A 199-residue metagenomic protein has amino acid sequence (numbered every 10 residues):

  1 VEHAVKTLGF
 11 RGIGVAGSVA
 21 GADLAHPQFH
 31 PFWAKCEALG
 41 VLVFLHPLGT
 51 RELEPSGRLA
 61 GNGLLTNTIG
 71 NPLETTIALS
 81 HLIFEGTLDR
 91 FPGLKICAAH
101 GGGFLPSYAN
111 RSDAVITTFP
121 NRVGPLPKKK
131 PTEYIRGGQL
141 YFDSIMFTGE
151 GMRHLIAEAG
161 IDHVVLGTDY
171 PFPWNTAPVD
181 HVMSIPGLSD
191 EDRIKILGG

Functional and structural regions predicted by a protein language model:
V1-G86: Active-site gating/metal-coordination segments in enzymes
H3, E85, L94, F104 (+3 more regions): Mid-to-C-terminal alpha-helical segments outside catalytic/metal-binding sites
K6-I13, L39-V41, P92-K95, E133-L140 (+1 more regions): Short, well-ordered coil/turn segments that N-cap beta-strands
G14, H46, C97-A99, D143-I145 (+1 more regions): Active-site neighborhood of phospho(di)ester-bond hydrolases with catalytic His/Asp-centered motifs
P55-R58, Y108-S112, T117, A177-V179: Short aromatic-enriched loop/helix-cap "lid" or pocket-rim segments at secondary-structure transitions that line
L59-T68, I116, V179-I185: Short glycine/proline- and charge-enriched loop/turn segments that cap or connect secondary-structure elements
G70, I77, P120-R153: Aromatic-anchored helix/helix-loop segment that forms the rim or "lid" of small-molecule/cofactor binding pockets
I83-G137: Aromatic-lined glycan-binding groove of carbohydrate-active enzymes
